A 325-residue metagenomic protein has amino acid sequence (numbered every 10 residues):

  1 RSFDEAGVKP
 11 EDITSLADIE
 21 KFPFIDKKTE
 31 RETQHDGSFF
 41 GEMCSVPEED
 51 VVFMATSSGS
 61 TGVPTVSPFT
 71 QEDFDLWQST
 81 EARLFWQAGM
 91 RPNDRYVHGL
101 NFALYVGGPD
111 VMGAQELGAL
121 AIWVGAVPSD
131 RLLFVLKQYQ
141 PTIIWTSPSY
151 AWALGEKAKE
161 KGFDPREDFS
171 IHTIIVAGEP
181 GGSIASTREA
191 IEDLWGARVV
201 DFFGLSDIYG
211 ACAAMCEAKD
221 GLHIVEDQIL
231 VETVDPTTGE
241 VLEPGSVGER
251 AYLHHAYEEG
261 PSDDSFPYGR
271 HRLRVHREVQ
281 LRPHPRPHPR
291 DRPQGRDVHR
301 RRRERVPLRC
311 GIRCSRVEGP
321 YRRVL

Functional and structural regions predicted by a protein language model:
R1-T56, T61-S79, W86-Q87, L325: Nucleotide 5′-phosphate-binding alpha/beta core
A17-E20, Q78-R95, S129-P141: Conserved ATP-dependent adenylate/AMP-binding module captured primarily in the ANL superfamily
M54, E81, D110-V111, I144 (+2 more regions): Generic structural marker for isolated residues within well-ordered, non-membrane alpha-helices of soluble domains
S57-S60, Y96, I144, G204: Conserved S/T- and glycine-rich ATP-binding loop of Class I adenylate-forming
F74, N101-A103, S149: Short glycine-enriched loops at secondary-structure junctions
A82-A119: Conserved AMP-binding loop of ANL adenylate-forming enzymes
L117-L325: Active-site glycine/GP-rich loop and adjacent strand/helix microenvironment that borders small-molecule binding pockets
